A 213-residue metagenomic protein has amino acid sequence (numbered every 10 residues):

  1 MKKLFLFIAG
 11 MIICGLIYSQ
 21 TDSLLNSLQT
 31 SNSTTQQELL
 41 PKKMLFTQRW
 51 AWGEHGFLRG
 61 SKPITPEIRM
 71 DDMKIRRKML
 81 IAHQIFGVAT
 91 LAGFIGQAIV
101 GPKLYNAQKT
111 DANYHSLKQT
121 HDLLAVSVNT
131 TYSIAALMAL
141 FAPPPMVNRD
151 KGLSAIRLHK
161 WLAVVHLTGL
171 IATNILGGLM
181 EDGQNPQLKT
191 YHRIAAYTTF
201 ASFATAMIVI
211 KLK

Functional and structural regions predicted by a protein language model:
M1-T21: Bacterial Sec-dependent N-terminal signal peptides
I17-Q119, I134-G152: N-terminal targeting leaders of membrane proteins
R76-Y105, Q119-P143, R157-E181, T190-L212: Hydrophobic alpha-helical membrane-anchor/signal-helix detector
N113, K151, Q184-Y191: Alpha-helical rod/repeat scaffolding segments in eukaryotic adaptors/tethers and long-chain four-helix cytokines
